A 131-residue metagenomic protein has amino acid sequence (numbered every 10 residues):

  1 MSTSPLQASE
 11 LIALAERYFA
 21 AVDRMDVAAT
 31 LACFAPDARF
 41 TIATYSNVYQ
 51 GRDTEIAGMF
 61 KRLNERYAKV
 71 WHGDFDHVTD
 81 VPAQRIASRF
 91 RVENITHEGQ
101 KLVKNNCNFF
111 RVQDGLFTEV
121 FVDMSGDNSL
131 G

Functional and structural regions predicted by a protein language model:
M1-P36, G131: Short, low-complexity N-terminal intrinsically disordered segments enriched in polar/charged residues
S2-P5, E10, A57-G131: A beta-strand edge to alpha-helix "cap/lid" segment located at domain peripheries
A15, R52-I56, V103: A structural signal for well-ordered alpha-helical scaffolds and beta->alpha junctions
Y18-A21, T41, N94: Alpha-helix C-capping/helix-to-loop hinge sites
V27-V81: A solvent-exposed, acidic/Ser-Thr-rich amphipathic alpha-helical stretch
